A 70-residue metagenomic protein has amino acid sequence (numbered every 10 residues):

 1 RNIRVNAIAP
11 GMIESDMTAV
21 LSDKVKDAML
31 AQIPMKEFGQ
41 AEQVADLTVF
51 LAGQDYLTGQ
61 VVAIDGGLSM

Functional and structural regions predicted by a protein language model:
N2-R4, T58-G59: Short, small/polar-rich loop/turn modules that mediate ligand/substrate recognition or access, typified
R4-N6, E37: Short, cationic motifs built from Arg/Lys/His that form the positively charged side of catalytic pockets
V5, D16, K26: N-terminal/domain-start segments enriched in small and hydrophobic, helix-friendly residues, covering either
N6-I8, V62: Hydrophobic/aromatic beta-strand patches that form the interior of the parallel beta-sheet core in alpha/beta enzyme
A9-A19: Short, flexible catalytic-loop segment of classical short-chain dehydrogenase/reductase
K24-Q43: Catalytic Tyr-x(3-8)-Lys segment
E37-I64, S69: C-terminal substrate-recognition "lid" of short-chain dehydrogenase/reductases
